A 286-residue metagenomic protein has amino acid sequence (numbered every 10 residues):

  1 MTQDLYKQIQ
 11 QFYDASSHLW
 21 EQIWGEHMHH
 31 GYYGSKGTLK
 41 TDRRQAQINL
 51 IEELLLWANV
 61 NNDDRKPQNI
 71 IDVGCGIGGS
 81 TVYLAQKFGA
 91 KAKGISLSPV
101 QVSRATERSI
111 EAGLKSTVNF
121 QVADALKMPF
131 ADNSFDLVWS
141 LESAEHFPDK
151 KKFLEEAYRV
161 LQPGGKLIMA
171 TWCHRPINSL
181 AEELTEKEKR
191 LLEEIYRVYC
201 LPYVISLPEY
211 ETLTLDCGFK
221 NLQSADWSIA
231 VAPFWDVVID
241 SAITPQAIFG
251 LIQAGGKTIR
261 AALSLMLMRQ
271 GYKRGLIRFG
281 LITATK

Functional and structural regions predicted by a protein language model:
M1-Q22: N-terminal auxiliary segments of SAM/dcSAM-dependent transferases
H27-G37, T41-K66: Conserved alpha-helix/loop element of class I SAM-dependent methyltransferases that forms part of the SAM/SAH-binding
N69-I71, I77-K127: Class I SAM-dependent methyltransferase SAM/SAH-binding core
L126-L137: A short acidic, Gly/Pro-enriched loop at the edge of an enzyme's catalytic core that lines a small-molecule cofactor
K151-K166: A short glycine-rich, Lys/Arg-flanked "PGG" loop and its adjoining helix->strand segment in the class I
K166-E193: Conserved class I S-adenosyl-L-methionine
E193-E209: Acceptor-substrate binding/catalytic loop of class I
Q223-K286: Conserved Class I S-adenosyl-L-methionine
